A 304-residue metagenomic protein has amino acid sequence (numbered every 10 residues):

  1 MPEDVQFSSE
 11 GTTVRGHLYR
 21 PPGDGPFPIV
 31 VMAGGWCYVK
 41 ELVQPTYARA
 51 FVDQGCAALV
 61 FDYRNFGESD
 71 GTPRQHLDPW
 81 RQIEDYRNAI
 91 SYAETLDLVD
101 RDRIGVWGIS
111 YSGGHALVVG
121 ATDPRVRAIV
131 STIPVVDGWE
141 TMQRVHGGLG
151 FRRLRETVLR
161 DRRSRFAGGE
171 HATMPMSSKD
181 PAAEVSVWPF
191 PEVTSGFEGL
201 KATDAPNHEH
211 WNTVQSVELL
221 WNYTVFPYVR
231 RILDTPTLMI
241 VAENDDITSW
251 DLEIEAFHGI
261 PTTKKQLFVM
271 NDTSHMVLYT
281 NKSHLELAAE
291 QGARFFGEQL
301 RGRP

Functional and structural regions predicted by a protein language model:
M1-G25, Y279: N-terminal cap/lid segment of alpha/beta-hydrolase-fold proteins
P26-G35: Short beta-strand element of the alpha/beta-hydrolase
W36-R49, Y63, D251: The serine-hydrolase catalytic nucleophile loop
K40-V43, L59, F66-G105, K282-L287: Catalytic nucleophile-loop/oxyanion-hole region of alpha/beta-hydrolase and closely related hydrolase-like folds
L117-F197: Alpha/beta-hydrolase-fold enzymes
I232-L233, M239-V241: Short beta-strand/loop motif that positions the catalytic acidic residue of the alpha/beta-hydrolase fold
D246-L252: Conserved alpha/beta-hydrolase "acid-adjacent" motif
N271-T273, V277-P304: Catalytic active-site module of serine/aspartate enzymes centered on a nucleophile-bearing elbow/loop
